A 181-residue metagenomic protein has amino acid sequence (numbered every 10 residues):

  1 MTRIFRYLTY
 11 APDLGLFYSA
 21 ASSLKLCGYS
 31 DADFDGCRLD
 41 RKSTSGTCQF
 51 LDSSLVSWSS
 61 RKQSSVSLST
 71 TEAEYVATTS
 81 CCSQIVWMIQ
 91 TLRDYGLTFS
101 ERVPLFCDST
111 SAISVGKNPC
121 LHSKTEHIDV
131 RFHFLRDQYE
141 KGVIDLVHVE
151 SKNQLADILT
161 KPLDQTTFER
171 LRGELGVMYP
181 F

Functional and structural regions predicted by a protein language model:
M1, L16-S22, G173: Short coil/turn segments at secondary-structure boundaries
M1-G15, E150, T160: C-terminal reverse transcriptase regions that engage the nucleic-acid substrate
I4, D31, Q49: Conserved hydrophobic/aromatic pocket- or pore-lining residues that grip, position, or stack substrates in active sites
A11-L16, G36, K141-G142, L146-V147: Short helix-interrupting loop/turn segments at helix-coil junctions
K25, S43, L55, R61-F181: RNase H-like nuclease module associated with reverse transcription
K25-R38: Two-metal-ion RNase H-like nuclease active-site motif
L39-S45: Short, flexible loop/turn motifs enriched in small residues
C48-S54: Short conserved beta-strand segments at catalytic cores or DNA/RNA-binding microdomains of nucleic-acid binding
